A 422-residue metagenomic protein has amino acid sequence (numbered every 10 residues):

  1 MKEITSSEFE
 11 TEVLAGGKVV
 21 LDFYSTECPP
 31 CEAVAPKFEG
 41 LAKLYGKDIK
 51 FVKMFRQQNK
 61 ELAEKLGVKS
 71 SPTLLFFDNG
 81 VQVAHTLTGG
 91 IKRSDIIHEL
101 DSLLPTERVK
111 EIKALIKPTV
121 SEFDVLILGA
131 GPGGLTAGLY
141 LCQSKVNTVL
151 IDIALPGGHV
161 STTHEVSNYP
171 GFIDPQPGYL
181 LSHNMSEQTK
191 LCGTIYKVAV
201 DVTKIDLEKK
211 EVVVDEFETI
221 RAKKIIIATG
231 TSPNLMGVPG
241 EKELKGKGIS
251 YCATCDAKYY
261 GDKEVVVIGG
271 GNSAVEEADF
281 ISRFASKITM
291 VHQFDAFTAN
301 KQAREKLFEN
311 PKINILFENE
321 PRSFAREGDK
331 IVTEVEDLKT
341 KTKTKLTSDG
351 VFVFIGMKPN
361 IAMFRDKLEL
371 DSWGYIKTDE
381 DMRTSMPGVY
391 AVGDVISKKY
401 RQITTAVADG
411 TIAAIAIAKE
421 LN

Functional and structural regions predicted by a protein language model:
E3-I4, F23, A35-A42, G46-E61: Thiol-based oxidoreductase modules, predominantly thioredoxin-like and allied folds used for disulfide exchange
L14-T26: Short active-site neighborhood of thiol/selenol oxidoreductases, capturing the structured segment around
K60, L66-L75: Structural micro-motif
F76-R108: Non-catalytic, surface beta->alpha helical segment in thiol-disulfide oxidoreductase systems
V109-P118, E122, T231-F284, K377-D379: Glycine-rich dinucleotide-binding loop and its adjacent helix/turn
V120-C192, V275-K301, F308, L316 (+2 more regions): Beta1-alpha1 glycine-rich phosphate/pyrophosphate-binding loop at the start of Rossmann-like nucleotide-binding domains
S182, S186-V214, T219-A222, S282-E380 (+1 more regions): A Rossmann-like FAD-binding core segment of flavoenzymes
G237, K242-Y259, V353-T405, D409-I412 (+1 more regions): FAD-site-proximal beta/loop scaffold in flavoenzymes
